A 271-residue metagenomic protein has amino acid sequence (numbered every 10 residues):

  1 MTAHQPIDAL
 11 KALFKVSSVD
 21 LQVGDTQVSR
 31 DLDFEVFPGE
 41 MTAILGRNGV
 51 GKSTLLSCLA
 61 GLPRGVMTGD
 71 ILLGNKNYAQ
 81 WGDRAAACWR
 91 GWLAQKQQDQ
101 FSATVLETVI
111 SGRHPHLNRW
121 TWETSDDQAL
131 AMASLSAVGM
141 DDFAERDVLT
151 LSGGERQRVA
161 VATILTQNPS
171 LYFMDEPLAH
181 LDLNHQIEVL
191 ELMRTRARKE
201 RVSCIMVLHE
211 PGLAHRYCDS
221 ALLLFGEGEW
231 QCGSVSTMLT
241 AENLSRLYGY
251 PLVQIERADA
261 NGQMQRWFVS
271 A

Functional and structural regions predicted by a protein language model:
F14-V16, V28-D31: Conserved structural motif at the start of ABC-family nucleotide-binding domains
L45-R47: The feature captures the beta-strand-to-loop junction immediately N-terminal to the Walker
A60-G61: Helix-to-loop junction immediately C-terminal to a conserved catalytic motif
D70-A85: ABC ATPase NBD Q-loop/coupling interface
D147-L151, E155: Conserved ABC ATPase signature
Y172-E176: Catalytic Walker B motif of ABC-type/P-loop ATPase nucleotide-binding domains
A221-V235: H-loop (His-switch) and adjacent beta-strand-loop-beta switch element of ABC-type ATPase nucleotide-binding domains
